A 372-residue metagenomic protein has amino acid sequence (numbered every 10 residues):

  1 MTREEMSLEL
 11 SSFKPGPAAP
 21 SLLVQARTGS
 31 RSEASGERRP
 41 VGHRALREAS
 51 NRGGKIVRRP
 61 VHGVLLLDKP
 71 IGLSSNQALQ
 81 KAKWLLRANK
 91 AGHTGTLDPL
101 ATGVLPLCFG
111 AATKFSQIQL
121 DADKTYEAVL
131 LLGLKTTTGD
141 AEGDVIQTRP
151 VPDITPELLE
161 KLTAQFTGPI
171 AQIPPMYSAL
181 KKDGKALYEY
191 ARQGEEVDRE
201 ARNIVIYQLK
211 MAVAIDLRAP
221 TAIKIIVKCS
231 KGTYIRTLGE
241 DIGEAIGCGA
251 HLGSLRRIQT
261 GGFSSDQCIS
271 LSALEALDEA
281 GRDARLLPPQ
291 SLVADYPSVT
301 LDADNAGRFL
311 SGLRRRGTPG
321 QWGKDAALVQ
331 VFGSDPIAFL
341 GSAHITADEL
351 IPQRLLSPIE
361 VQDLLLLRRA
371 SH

Functional and structural regions predicted by a protein language model:
T2-G16, S21-R27, R31-H93, L97 (+4 more regions): Accessory RNA 3′-end/elbow-binding domains used by RNA modification enzymes
W84-A88, P106, E196-G232, R236-G247: The conserved catalytic core of RNA pseudouridine synthases
K90-L120, E189: Glycine/acidic-rich beta-strand-loop module
L107, A128, G184, L238 (+2 more regions): Residue-level signal for inorganic ion chemistry
S116-L132, V197-M211: Structural signature of FAD isoalloxazine-binding scaffolds in flavoprotein oxidoreductases
I118-A171: Acidic, low-complexity central loop/insert segments
Q165-I170, E244-A250: A common structural junction motif
S178, K182-A201, I206: Extended alpha-helical targeting/anchoring segments, especially N-terminal organellar/secretory targeting helices
